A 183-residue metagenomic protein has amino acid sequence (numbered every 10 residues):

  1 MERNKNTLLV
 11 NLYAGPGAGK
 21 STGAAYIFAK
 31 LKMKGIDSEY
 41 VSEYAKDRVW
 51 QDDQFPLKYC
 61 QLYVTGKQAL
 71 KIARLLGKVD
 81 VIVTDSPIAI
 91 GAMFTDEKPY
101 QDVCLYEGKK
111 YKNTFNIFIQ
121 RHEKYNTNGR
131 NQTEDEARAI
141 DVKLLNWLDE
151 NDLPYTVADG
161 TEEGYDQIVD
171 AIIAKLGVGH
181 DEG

Functional and structural regions predicted by a protein language model:
M1-L9: Phosphate-binding P-loop
L12: Hydrophobic anchor at the beta1->P-loop junction of P-loop NTPases
G17: Walker A (P-loop) phosphate-binding loop of P-loop NTPases
K20: Conserved lysine of the Walker
A25-A69: Conserved substrate/cofactor phosphate-moiety recognition/catalytic segment in nucleotide-dependent phosphotransferases
S42, T84-S86, I119: Active-site flanking residues adjacent to catalytic metal/cofactor-binding acidic residues
D53-Y100: Conserved nucleotide-sensing/catalytic segment adjacent to the nucleotide-binding pocket in NTP-handling enzymes
K98-E182: A glycine- and Lys/Arg-enriched "phosphate-lid" helix/loop adjacent to the NTP-binding pocket of small-molecule kinases
